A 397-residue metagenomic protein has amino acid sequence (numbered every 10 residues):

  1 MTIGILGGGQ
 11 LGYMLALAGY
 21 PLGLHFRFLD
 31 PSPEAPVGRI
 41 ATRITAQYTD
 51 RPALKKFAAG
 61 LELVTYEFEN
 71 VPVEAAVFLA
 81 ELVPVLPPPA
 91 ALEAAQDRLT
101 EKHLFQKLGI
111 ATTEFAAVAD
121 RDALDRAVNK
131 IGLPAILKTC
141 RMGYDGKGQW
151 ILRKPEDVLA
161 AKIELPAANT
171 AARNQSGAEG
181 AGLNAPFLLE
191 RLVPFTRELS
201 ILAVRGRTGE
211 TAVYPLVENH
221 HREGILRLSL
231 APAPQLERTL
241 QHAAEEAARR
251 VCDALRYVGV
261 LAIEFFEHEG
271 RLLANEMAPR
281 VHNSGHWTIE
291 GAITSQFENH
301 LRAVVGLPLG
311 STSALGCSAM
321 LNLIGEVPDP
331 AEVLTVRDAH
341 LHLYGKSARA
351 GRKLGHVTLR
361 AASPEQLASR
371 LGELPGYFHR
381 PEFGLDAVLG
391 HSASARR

Functional and structural regions predicted by a protein language model:
M1-H103, K107, D122, Q175-E179: ATP-binding N-terminal substructure of ATP-dependent carboxylate-amine bond-forming enzymes
A94-S200, V204-V251, P375: Active-site nucleotide/adenylate-binding loops and adjacent lid/helix of ATP-dependent enzymes
Q175, R302-R397: Peripheral (often C-terminal) accessory segments that flank ATP-dependent C-N-forming ligase machineries
R205-E210, R222, E267-R271, A361-S363: Short acidic-glycine loop/turn motifs at beta-strand connectors
A212-P215, L261, L272-E276: Protein kinase-like catalytic core scaffold
G224-P234, E276-I289: Short, flexible active-site loops
H242-I263, H268-E269, A278-E326: Active-site "cap" helix and flanking loop/linker of ATP-utilizing ligase/carboxylase catalytic domains
